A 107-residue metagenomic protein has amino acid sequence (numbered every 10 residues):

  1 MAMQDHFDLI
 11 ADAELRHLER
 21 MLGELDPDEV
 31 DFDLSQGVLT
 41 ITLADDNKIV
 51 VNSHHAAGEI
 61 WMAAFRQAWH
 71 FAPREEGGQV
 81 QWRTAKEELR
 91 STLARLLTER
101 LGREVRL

Functional and structural regions predicted by a protein language model:
A2-L107: N-terminal intrinsically disordered, cationic/polar leader segments that include organellar targeting peptides
